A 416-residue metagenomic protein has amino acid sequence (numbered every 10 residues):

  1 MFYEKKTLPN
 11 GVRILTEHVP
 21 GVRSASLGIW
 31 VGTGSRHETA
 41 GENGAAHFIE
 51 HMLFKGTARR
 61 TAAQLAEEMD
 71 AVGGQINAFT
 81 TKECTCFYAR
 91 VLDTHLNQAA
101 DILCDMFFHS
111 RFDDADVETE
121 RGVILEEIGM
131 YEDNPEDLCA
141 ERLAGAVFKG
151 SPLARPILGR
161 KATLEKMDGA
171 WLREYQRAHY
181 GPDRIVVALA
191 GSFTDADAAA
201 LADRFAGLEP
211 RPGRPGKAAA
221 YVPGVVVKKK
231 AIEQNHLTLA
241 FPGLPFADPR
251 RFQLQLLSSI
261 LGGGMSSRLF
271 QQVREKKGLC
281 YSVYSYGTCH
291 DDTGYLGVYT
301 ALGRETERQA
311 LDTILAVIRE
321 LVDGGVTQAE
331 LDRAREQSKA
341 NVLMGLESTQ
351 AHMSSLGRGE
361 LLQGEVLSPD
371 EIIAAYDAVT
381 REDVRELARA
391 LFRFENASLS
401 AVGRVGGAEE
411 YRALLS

Functional and structural regions predicted by a protein language model:
F2, T7, H18, A62-G216 (+5 more regions): Charge-rich, well-structured scaffold segments of protease-associated domains
E4, V12, R23-L27, G224 (+4 more regions): A generic secondary-structure signal marking the coil-to-beta-strand transition
L8-P9, A231: A short catalytic or substrate-binding loop motif that flags glycine-/basic-rich loops and adjacent residues that bind
G11, H18-M69, Y180, P249-L261 (+1 more regions): Active/ligand-binding-proximal structured segments within catalytic/core domains that scaffold catalytic residues
V12, T194, M265-S266: A generic "binding-loop/recognition-motif" signal
P20-R23, T81, I232-E233: Short strand-connecting beta-turns/loops that link adjacent beta-strands
G28-W30, P212-R268, V405: His/Glu-based metal-binding/catalytic segments typifying zinc-dependent metallopeptidases
G41, H95-A99, E233: Short, compositionally biased low-complexity segments
